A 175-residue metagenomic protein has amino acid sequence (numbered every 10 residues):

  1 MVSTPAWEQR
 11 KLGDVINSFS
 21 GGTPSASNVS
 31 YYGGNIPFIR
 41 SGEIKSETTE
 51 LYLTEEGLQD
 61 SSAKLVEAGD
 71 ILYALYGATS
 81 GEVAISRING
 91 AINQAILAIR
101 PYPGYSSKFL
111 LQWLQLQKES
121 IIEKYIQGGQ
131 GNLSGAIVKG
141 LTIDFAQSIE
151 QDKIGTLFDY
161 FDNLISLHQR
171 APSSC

Functional and structural regions predicted by a protein language model:
M1-G22, E47: Non-catalytic DNA-recognition/assembly elements of restriction-modification systems
M1-R10, T142-S174: Amphipathic alpha-helical segments
R10-G13, G42, K124, A136: Structural detector for helix-capping/boundary residues
A26, G90-L97, Q127-D152: A short glycine-rich beta-alpha junction/loop motif
V29-E43: Short beta-strand/loop turn elements enriched in aromatics
Y31, E119-S120: Extracytoplasmic/periplasmic mature domains of Sec-exported, cell-envelope-associated bacterial proteins
R40-G42, T49-Q115: A short beta-sheet element
F109-Q112, S120-I122, I126: Eukaryotic nuclear low-complexity, Arg/Ser/Gly/Pro-rich intrinsically disordered regions
